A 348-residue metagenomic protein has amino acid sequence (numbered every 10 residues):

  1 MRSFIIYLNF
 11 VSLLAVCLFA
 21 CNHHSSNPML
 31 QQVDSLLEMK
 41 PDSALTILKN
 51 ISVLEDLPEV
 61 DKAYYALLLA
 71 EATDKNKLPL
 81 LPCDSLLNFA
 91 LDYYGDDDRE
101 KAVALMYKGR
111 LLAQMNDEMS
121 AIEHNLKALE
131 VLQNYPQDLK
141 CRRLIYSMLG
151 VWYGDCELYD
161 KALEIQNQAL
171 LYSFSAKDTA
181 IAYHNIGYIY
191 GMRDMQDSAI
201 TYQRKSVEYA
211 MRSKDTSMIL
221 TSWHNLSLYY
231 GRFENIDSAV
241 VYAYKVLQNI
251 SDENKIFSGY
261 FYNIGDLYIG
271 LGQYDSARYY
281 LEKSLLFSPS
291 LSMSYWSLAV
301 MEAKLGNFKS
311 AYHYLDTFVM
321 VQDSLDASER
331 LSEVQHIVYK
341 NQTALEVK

Functional and structural regions predicted by a protein language model:
C21-N88, D96-E100: N-terminal leader/linker segments that initiate helical-solenoid repeat arrays
S25-L45, V53, L81-D84, D275 (+1 more regions): Hydrophobic positions within repeat-based interaction scaffolds
L48, V53-E55, A90-G95, L112-A113 (+11 more regions): Eukaryotic all-alpha helical interaction scaffolds
L67-L68, D74, V103-Q114, K140-D155 (+4 more regions): Conserved alpha-helical positions within TPR/SEL1-like repeat arrays
N76-K77, M115, C156, R193 (+4 more regions): Structural motif corresponding to the intra-repeat A-B loop/turn of tetratricopeptide repeats
T221, N225-L325: Membrane-proximal low-complexity regions enriched in glycine and acidic/polar residues
